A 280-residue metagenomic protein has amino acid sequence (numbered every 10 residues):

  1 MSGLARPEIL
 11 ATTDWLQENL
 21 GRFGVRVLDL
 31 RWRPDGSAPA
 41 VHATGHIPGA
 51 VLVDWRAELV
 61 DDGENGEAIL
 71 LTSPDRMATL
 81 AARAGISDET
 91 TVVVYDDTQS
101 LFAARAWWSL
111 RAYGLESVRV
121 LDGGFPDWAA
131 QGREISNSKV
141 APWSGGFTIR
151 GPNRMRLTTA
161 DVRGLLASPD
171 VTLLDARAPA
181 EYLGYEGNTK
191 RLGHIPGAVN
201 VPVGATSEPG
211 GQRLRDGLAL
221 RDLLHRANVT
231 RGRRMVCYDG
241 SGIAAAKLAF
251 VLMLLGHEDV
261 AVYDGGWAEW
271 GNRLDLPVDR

Functional and structural regions predicted by a protein language model:
M1-R280: Cytosolic catalytic domains that perform sulfur/thiol-centered chemistry
